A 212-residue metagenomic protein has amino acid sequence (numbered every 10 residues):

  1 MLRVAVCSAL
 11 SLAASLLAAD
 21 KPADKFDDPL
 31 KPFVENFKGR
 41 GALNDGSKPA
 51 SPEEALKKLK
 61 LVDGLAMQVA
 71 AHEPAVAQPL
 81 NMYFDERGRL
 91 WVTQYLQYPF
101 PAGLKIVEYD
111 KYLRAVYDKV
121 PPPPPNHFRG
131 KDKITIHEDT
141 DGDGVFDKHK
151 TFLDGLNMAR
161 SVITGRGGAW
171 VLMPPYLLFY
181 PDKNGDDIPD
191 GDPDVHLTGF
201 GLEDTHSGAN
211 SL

Functional and structural regions predicted by a protein language model:
M1-V4: Positively charged n-region of N-terminal signal peptides that target proteins for export
C7-A18: Hydrophobic h-region of N-terminal signal peptides that target proteins for export in Gram-negative bacteria
A18-L212: Beta-propeller domains with acidic blade repeats across secreted/periplasmic ectodomains and cytosolic WD/CNH propellers
